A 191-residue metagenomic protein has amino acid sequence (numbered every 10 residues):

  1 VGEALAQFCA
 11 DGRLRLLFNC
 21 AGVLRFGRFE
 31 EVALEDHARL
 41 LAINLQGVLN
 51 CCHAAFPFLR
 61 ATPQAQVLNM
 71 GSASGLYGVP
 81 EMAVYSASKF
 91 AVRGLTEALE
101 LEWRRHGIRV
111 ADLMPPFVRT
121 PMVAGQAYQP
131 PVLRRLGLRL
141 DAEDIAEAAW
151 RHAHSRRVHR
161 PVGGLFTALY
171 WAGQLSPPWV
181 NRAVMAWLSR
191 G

Functional and structural regions predicted by a protein language model:
C20-R25: Conserved NAD(P)H cofactor-binding loop of Rossmann-fold oxidoreductase domains
R28-F29, D36-R39: Substrate-binding pocket helix/loop in short-chain dehydrogenase/reductase
E30, V79-A83: Active-site loop immediately N-terminal to the catalytic Tyr-X3-Lys motif of short-chain dehydrogenase/reductase
C52, S88: Active-site helix of classical SDR
S72: Residue(s) in the substrate-gating loop at a strand-loop-helix junction that position the organic substrate next
Y77, A98-R109: Active-site-adjacent segment of SDR/Rossmann-fold oxidoreductases
D112, L133-T167: C-terminal helical subdomain
